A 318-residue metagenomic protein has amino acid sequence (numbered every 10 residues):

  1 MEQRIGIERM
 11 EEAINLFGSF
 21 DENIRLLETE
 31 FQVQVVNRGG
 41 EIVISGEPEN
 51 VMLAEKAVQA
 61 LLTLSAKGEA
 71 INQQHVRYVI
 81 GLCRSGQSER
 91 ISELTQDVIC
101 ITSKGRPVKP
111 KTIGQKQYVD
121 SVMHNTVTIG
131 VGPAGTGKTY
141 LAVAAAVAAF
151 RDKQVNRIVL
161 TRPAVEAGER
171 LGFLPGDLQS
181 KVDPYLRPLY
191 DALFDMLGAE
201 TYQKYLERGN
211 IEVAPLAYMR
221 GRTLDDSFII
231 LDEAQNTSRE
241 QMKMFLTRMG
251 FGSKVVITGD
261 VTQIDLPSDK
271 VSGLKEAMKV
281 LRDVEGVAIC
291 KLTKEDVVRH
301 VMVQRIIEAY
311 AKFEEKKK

Functional and structural regions predicted by a protein language model:
M1-N15: Short glycine-/aliphatic-rich beta-strand segments at the starts of folded cytosolic domains
R4-G6, V43-S45, K291-T293: Generic structural detector for well-ordered beta-strands
E12-T29: Short amphipathic alpha-helix segments
L16, N23, A54-A57, M242: Hydrophobic side chains in well-ordered alpha-helices
R25, F31-Q34, R38-G40: Compact, well-ordered interaction domains used in eukaryotic information-processing assemblies
V36-T95: Interdomain "pre-motor" coupling segment immediately N-terminal to P-loop NTPase/helicase cores
E41, S103-Q115, D120-L231, Q235-K318: Conserved helicase motor core of SF1/SF2 NTP-dependent helicases
S85-L94, V98-R106, P110-I113: Conserved loop-to-helix interface motifs that mediate assembly, gating, or partner/ligand docking in ancient ring
